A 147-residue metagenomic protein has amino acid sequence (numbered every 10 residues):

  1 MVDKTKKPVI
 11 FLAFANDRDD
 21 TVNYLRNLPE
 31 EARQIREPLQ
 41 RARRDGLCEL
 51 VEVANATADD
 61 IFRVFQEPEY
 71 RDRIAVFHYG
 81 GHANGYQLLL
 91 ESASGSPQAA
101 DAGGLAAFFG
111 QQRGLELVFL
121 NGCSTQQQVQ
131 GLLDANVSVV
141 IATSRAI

Functional and structural regions predicted by a protein language model:
V2, E67-Y70, A107-R113: Short, charge-rich binding segments
V2-I10: A short, charged/proline- and glycine-enriched loop that marks the coil->beta-strand transition at the N-terminal
F11-N16: Short hydrophobic segments within beta-strands
D17, T57, I147: Residue-level detector of flexible, active-site-proximal loop/helix-junction positions within diverse enzyme catalytic
D17-Q34: Glycine- and acidic-residue-enriched helix-capping/strand-helix junction motifs
A32, R36-V76, S96-G103: Functional beta-strand-loop-alpha-helix junction segments that form "active/interaction loops" within catalytic
V76-I147: Catalytic cores of nucleophile-dependent amide-cleaving enzymes
